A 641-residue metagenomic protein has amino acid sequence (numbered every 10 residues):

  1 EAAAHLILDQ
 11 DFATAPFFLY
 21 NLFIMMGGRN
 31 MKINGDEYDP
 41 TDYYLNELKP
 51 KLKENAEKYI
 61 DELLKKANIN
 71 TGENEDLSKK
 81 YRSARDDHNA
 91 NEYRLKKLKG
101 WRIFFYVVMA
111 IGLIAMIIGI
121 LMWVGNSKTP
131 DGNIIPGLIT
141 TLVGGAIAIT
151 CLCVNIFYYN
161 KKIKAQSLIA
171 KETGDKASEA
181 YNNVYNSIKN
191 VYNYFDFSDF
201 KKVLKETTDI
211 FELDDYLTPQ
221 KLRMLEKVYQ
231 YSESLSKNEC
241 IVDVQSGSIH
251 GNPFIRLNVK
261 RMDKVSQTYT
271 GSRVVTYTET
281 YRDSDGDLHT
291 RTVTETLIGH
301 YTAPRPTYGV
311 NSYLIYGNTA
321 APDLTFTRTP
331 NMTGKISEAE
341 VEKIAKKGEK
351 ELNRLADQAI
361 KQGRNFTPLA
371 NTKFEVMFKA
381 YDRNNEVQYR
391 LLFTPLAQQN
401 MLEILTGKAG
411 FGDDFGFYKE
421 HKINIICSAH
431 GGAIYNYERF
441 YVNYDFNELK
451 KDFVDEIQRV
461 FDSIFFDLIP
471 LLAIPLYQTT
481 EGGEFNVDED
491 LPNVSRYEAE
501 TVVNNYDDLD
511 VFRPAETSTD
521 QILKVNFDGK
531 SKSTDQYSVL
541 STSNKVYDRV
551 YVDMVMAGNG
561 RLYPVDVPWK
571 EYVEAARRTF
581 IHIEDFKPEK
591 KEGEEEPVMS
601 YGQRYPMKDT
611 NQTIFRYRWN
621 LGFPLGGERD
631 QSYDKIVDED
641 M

Functional and structural regions predicted by a protein language model:
E1-N30, N34: N-terminal amphipathic/basic-hydrophobic helices that include classical n-h-c signal peptides and signal-anchor
G28, G35, G132, D285-G286 (+2 more regions): Intrinsic-disorder/low-complexity loop/linker signature
M31-G100, A177-A180, V184-D209: Basic, amphipathic N-terminal segments
K96-A177: Transmembrane alpha-helical hairpins and terminal membrane-anchor modules
I156-S272: N-terminal topogenic membrane-targeting module
L222-Y506, D510-D548, M556: Structured extramembrane domains adjacent to transmembrane segments
Y497-M641: Charged, long alpha-helical assembly modules
